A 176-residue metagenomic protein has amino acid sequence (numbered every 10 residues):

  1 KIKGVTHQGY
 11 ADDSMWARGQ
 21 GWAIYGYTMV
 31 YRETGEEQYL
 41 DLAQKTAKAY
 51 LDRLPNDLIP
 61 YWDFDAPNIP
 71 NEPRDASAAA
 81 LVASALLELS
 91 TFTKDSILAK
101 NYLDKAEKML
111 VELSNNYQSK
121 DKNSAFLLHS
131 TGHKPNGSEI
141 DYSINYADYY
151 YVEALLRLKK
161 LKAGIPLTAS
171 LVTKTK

Functional and structural regions predicted by a protein language model:
K1-K176: Glycan-recognition and catalytic cores of secretory/periplasmic carbohydrate-active enzymes
